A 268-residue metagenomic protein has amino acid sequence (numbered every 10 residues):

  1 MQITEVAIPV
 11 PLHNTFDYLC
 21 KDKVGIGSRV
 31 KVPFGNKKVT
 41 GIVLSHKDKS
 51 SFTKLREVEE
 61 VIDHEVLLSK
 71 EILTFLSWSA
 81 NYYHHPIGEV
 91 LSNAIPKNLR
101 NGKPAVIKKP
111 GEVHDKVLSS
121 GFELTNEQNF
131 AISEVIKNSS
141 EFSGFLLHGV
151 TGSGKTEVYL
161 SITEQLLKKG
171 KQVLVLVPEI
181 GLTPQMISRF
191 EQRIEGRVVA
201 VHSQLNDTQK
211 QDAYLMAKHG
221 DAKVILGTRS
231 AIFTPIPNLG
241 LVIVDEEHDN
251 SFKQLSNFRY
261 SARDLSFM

Functional and structural regions predicted by a protein language model:
M1-M268: Accessory, non-ATPase domains that flank or precede helicase/AAA+ motor cores in DNA-metabolism machines
